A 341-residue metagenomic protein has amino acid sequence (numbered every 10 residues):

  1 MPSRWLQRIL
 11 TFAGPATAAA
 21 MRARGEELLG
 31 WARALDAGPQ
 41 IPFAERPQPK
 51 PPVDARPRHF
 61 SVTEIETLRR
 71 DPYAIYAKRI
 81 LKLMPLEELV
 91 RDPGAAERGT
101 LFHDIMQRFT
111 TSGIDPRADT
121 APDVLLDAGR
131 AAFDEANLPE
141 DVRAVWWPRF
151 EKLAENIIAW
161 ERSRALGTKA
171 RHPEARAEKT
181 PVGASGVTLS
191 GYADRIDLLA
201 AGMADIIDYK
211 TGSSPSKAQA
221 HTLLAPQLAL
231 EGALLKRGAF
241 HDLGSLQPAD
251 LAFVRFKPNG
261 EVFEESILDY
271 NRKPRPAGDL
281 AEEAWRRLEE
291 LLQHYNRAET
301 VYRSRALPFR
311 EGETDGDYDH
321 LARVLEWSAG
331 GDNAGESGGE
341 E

Functional and structural regions predicted by a protein language model:
M1-A19, E26, G30-E341: RecB-family 4Fe-4S metal-dependent nuclease core
